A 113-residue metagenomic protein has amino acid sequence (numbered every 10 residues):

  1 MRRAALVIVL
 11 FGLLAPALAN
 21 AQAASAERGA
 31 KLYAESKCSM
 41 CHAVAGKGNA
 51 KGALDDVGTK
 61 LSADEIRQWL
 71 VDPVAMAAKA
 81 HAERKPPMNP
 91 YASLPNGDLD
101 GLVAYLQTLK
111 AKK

Functional and structural regions predicted by a protein language model:
M1-A4: Positively charged n-region of N-terminal signal peptides that target proteins for export
V7-P16: Bacterial N-terminal signal peptides
P16-A34, K113: Electrostatic cytochrome c docking/interface patches
A26-E27, G48-T59, E65: Short glycine/threonine-rich turn/loop motifs
G29, S36-V44, I66, L102-L106: The canonical Cys-X-X-Cys-His
N49-V57, P73-G101, L109: Axial heme c-ligation environment in periplasmic c-type cytochrome domains
